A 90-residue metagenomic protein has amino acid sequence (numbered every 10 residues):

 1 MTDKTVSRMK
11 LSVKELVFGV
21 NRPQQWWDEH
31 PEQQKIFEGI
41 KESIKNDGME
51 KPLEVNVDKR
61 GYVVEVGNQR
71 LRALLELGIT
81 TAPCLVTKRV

Functional and structural regions predicted by a protein language model:
M1-K88: Short, charged/polar connector segments at secondary-structure boundaries
